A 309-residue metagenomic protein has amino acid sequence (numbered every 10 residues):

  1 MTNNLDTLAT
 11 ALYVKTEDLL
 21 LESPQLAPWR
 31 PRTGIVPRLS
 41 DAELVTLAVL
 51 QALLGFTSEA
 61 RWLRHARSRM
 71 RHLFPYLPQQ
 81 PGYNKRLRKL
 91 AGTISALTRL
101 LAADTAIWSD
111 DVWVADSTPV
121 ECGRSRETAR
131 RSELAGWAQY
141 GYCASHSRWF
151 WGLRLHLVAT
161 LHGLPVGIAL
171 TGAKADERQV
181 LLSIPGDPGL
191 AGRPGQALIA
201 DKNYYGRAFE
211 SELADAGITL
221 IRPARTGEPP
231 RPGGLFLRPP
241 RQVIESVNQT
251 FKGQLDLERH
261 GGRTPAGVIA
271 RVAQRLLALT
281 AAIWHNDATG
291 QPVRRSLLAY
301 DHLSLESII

Functional and structural regions predicted by a protein language model:
M1-I309: Short alpha-helical elements
